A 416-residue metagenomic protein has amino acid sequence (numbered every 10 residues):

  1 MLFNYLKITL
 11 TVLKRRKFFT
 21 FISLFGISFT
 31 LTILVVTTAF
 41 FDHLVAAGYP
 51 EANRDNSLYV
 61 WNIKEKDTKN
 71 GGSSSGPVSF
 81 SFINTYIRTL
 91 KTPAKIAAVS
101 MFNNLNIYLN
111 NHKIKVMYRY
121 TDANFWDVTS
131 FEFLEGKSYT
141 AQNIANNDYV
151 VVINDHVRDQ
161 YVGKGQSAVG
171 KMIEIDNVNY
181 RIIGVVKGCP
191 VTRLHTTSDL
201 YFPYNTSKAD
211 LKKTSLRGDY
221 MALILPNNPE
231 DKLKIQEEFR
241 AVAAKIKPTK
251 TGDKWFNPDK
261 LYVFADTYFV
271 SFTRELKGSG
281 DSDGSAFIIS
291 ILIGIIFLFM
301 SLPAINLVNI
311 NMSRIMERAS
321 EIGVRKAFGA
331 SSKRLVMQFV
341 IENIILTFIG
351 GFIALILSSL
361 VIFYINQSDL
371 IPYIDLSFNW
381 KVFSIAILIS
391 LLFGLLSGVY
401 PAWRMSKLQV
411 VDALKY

Functional and structural regions predicted by a protein language model:
N4, R15, I246-G294, E317 (+1 more regions): Membrane-helix entry/capping segments
Y5-K14, F82-I87: A short amphipathic helical element positioned immediately N-terminal to and/or at the very start of a transmembrane
R16-L44: Short, strongly hydrophobic transmembrane alpha-helices
F18-F29, G294, S301-I305, S320-N366 (+2 more regions): Transmembrane alpha-helical interface segments in multi-pass membrane proteins
T37-N106, N110, G218: Membrane-proximal extracellular/periplasmic loop immediately following the first transmembrane helix
A52, A402-Y416: Short cytosolic juxtamembrane segments of multi-pass membrane proteins
N62-P77, A97-N124, K137-V151, P190 (+2 more regions): Short acidic/polar micro-motifs at solvent-exposed secondary-structure junctions
N124-S138, V151-D281: Mid-to-C-terminal secondary-structure elements that act as membrane-proximal/extracytoplasmic interface segments
